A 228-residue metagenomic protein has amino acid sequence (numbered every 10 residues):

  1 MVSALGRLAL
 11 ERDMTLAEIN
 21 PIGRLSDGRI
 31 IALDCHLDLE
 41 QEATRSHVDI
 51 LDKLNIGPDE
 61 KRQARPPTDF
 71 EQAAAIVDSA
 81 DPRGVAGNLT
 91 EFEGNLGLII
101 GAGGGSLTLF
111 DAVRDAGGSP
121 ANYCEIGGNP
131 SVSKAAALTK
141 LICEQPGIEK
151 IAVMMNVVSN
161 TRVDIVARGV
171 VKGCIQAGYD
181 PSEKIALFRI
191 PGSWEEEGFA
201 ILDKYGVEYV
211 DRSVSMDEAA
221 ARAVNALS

Functional and structural regions predicted by a protein language model:
M1-I19, G23-I148, A152, D164 (+3 more regions): ATP-dependent carboxylate/acyl-activation modules
K150-G192: C-terminal hydrophobic structural anchor segments that stabilize assembly/packing rather than catalytic chemistry
